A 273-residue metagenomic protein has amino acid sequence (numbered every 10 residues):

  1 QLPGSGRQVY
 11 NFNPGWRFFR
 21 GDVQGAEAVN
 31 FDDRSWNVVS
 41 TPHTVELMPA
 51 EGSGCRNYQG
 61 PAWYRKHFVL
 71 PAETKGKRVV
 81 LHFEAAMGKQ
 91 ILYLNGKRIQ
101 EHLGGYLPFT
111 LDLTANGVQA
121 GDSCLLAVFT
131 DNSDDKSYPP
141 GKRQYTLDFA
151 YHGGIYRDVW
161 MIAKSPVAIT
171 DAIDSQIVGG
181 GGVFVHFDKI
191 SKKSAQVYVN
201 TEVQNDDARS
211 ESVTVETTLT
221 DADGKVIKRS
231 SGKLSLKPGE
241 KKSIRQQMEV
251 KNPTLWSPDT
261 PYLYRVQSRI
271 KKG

Functional and structural regions predicted by a protein language model:
Q1-G25: N-terminal pre-domain segments of enzymes
Y10, D22, Q59-S175: Accessory beta-strand-rich segments of carbohydrate-active enzymes
S40, Q100, I227-S230: A structural microfeature
Y64-K66, L107-L111, G232, E240-M248: Short strand-edge motifs at loop-to-beta-strand transitions and within beta-strands of extracellular beta-rich domains
T74-R78, V118-S123, S210, V250-R265: Short glycine/proline/serine/threonine-rich loop/turn segments at secondary-structure transition edges
L94, K192-S235, K242-Q246, V266: Beta-strand-rich binding/interaction modules
A127-F129, R265-R269: Extracellular recognition modules
P166-D207: Surface beta-strand/loop "capping" patches
